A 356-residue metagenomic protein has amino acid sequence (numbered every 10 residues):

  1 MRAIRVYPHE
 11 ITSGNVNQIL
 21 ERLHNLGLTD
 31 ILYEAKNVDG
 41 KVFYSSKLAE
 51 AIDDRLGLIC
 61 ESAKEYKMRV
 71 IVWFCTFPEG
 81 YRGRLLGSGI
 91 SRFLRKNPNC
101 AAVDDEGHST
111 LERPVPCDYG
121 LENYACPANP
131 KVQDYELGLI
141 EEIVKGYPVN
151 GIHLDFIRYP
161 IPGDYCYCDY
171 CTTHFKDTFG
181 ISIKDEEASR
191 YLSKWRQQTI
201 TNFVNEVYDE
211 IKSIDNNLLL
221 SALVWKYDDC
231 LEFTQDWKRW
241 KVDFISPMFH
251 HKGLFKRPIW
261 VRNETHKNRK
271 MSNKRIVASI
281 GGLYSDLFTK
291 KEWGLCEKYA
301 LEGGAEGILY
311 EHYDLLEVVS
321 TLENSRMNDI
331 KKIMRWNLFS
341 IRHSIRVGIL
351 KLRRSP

Functional and structural regions predicted by a protein language model:
R2-A3, I11, I71-E142: Active-site-adjacent "subsite" loops/lids of carbohydrate-active enzymes
R2-I11, V42-D53, D118-D134, S189-I200 (+2 more regions): The substrate-binding groove and active-site-proximal loops of carbohydrate-active enzymes, especially glycoside
R5-Y7, I71-T76, H153-P160, Y191-E232 (+1 more regions): Aromatic-lined carbohydrate-recognition surfaces of secreted/lumenal glycan-active proteins
H9-N25, V132-I143, D228-W240, V261 (+1 more regions): Short, acidic/polar
N15-G40, G146-G151, V242-F244, A300-I308: Catalytic domains of carbohydrate-active enzymes, especially glycoside hydrolases
R22, L26, A102, Y124-Y159 (+1 more regions): An active-site-proximal structural segment forming one wall of the substrate-binding cleft that immediately precedes
G80-R82, I214, L219-F255, F288: Substrate-binding cleft/loops of secretory-pathway carbohydrate-active enzymes
P247-W260, E264-T265, V277-I349: Substrate-binding cleft of secreted/luminal carbohydrate-active enzymes
